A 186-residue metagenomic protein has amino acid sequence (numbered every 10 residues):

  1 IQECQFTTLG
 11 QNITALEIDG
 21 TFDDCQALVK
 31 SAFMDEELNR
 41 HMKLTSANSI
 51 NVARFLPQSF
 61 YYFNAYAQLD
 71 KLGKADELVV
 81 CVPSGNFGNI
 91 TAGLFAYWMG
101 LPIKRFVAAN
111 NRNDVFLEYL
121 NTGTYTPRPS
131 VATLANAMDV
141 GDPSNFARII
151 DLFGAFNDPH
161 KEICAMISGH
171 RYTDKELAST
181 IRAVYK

Functional and structural regions predicted by a protein language model:
I1-K186: PLP-dependent amino-acid enzyme catalytic core
